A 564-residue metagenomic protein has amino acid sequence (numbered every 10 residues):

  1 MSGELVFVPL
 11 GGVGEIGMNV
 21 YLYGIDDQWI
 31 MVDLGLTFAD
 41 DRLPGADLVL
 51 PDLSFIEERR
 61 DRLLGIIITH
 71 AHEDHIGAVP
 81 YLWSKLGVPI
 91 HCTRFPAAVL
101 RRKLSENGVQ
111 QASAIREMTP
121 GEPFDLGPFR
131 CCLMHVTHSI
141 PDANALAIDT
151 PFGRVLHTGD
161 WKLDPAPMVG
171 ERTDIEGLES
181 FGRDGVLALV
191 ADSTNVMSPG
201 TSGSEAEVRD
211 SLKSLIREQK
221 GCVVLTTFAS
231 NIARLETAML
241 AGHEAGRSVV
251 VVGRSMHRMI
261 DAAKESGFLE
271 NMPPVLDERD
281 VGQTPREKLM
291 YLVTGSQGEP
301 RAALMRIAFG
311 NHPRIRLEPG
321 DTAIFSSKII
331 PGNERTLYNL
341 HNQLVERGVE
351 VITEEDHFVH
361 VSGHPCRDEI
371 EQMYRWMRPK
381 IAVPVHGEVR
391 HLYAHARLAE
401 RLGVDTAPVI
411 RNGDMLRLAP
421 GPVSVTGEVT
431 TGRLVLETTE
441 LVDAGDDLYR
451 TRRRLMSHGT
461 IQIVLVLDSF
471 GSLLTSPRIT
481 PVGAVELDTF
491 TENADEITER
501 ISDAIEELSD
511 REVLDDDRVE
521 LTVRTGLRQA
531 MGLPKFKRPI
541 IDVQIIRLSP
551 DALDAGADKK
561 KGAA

Functional and structural regions predicted by a protein language model:
M1-I67, H72-Q283, A302-R316, R335-Y338: His/Asp/Glu-rich metal-coordinating catalytic cores of metallo-dependent phosphodiesterases/hydrolases acting on
M1-V6, E486, D516, E520: RNA-binding accessory domains that recognize and position tRNA/RNA substrates
F7, I30-M31, H157, V249 (+3 more regions): Short, well-ordered strand-loop elements centered on a beta-strand within folded domains, enriched for acidic residues
V13, T37-D41, G45, R62-L63 (+5 more regions): A glycine- and charged-residue-rich anion-binding loop/surface
P89, V383, D542-V543: Short glycine-rich phosphate-binding loop at a beta-alpha junction
L104, A399, M531: Conserved hydrophobic residues forming the short capping helix/wall of the S-adenosyl-L-methionine
M197-S326, I330-E355, V359-E512, E520-L521 (+2 more regions): Hard-cation-handling environments
E512-S549: C-terminal tails and terminal domains of large nucleic-acid-associated and other macromolecular-machine proteins
